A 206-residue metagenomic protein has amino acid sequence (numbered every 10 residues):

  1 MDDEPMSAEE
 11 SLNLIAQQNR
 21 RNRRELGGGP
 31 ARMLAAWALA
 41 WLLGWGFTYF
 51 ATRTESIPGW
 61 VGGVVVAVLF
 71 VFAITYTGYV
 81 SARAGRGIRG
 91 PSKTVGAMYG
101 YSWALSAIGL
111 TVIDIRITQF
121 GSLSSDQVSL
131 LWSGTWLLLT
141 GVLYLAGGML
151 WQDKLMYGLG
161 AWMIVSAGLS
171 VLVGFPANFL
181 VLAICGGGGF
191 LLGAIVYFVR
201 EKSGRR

Functional and structural regions predicted by a protein language model:
M1-P30: N-terminal juxtamembrane cytosolic/stromal segments of multi-pass membrane proteins
R21, T75-K93, V142-M149, A194-F198: C-terminal ends of transmembrane helices
G27-R116: Selected alpha-helical membrane-embedding segments in polytopic membrane proteins
A35-L42, G46, V71-I74, A104 (+4 more regions): Hydrophobic alpha-helical transmembrane segments of multipass integral membrane proteins
T54-W60, F120-V128, V173-V181: Membrane-helix interface and helix-disruption motif detector
G62-F70, L130-G134, A183-C185: Alpha-helical transmembrane segments of polytopic membrane proteins
L105-M156: Membrane-proximal helix-loop-helix units in multi-pass membrane proteins
T140-R206: Terminal transmembrane helical module of multi-pass membrane proteins
